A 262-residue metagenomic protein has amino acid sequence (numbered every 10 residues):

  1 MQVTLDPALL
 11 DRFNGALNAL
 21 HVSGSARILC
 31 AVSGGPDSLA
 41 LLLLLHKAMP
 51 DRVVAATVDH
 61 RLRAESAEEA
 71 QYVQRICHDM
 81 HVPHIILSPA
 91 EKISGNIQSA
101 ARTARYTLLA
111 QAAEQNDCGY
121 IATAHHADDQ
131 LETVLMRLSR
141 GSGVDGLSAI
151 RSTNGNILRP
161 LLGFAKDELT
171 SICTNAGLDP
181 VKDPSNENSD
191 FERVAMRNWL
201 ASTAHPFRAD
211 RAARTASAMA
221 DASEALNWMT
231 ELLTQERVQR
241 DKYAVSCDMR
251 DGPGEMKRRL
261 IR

Functional and structural regions predicted by a protein language model:
M1-A204: Core alpha/beta nucleotide-donor-binding catalytic domains of modification enzymes
F191-R262: ATP/NTP-dependent adenylation/nucleotidyl-transfer catalytic domains that generate, transfer, or process NMP-activated
